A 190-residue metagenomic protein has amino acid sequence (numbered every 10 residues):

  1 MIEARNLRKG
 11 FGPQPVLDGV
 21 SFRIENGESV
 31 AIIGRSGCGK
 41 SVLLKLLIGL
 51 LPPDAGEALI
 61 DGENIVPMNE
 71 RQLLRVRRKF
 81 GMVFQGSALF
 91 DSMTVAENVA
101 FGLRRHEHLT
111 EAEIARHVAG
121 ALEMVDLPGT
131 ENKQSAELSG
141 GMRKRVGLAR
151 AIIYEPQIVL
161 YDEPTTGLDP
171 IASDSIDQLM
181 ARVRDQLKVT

Functional and structural regions predicted by a protein language model:
I48: Helix-to-loop junction immediately C-terminal to a conserved catalytic motif
E63-N64, E111-T130, A181: Conserved ABC ATPase "signature" region
I65-G81, R105, E111-A112: ABC ATPase NBD coupling module
Q134-L138, M142: Conserved ABC ATPase signature
I153-Q157: A short, proline-enriched helix->beta-strand linker immediately N-terminal to the Walker B motif in ABC-type P-loop
V159-D162: Catalytic Walker B motif of ABC-type/P-loop ATPase nucleotide-binding domains
P170-A172: Helix N-cap at the start of a conserved alpha-helix in ABC-type nucleotide-binding domains
